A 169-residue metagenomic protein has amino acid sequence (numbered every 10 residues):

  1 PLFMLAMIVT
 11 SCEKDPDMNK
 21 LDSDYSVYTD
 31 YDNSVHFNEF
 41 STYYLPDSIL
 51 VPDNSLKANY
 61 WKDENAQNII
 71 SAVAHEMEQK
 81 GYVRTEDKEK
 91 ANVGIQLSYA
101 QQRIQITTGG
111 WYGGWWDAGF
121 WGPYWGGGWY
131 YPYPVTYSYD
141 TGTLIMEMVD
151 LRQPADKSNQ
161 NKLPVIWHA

Functional and structural regions predicted by a protein language model:
M7-S11: C-terminal motif of bacterial Sec signal peptides marking the signal peptidase cleavage site
C12-P16: Bacterial signal peptide processing site
L21-E39: Post-signal peptide N-terminal segment of mature Sec-exported envelope proteins
H36-N38, D87-E89, Y137-T141, N159: Extracellular/periplasmic catalytic domains that process cell-envelope and extracellular macromolecules
E39-S41, A91-V93, D140-L144, W167: Envelope-exposed proteins and targeting segments
S48, P52-Y99: N-terminal segment of the mature soluble domain
L97-P154: Surface-exposed short loop/turn segments
D156-A169: Short secondary-structure boundary motifs at beta->alpha junctions and helix caps
